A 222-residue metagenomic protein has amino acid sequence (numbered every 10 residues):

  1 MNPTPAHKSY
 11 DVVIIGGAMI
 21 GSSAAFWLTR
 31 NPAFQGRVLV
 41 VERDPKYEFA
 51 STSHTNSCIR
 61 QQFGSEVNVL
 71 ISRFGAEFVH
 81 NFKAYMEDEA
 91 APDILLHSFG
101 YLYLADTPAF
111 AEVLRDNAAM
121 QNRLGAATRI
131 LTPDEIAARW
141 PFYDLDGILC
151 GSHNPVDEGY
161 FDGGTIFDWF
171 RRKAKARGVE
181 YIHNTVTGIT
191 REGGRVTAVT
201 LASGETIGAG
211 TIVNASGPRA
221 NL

Functional and structural regions predicted by a protein language model:
T4-I20, L39: Beta1/beta-strand and adjacent pyrophosphate-binding region of the FAD-binding site in flavoprotein oxidoreductases
I20, K46, R219: Conserved Rossmann-like nucleotide-cofactor binding loop
A25, T29-R30, K173: Gly/Ala-rich phosphate-binding loop of Rossmann-like dinucleotide-binding domains, activating on the conserved
T29-T52: Glycine-rich FAD pyrophosphate-binding loop
R43, P133, V186: Active-site loop/turn elements of alpha/beta-hydrolase fold enzymes, especially the short glycine-/histidine-rich
N56-R139: Dinucleotide-binding Rossmann-like beta1-alpha1 core, especially the glycine-rich loop that anchors the ADP
A109, W140-I148, T190-T197, I207: A short, glycine/Asx- and small/polar-enriched loop/turn that sits immediately N-terminal to a beta-strand
H153-T211, A215-R219: Helical element adjacent to the flavin cofactor pocket in flavoenzyme catalytic cores
